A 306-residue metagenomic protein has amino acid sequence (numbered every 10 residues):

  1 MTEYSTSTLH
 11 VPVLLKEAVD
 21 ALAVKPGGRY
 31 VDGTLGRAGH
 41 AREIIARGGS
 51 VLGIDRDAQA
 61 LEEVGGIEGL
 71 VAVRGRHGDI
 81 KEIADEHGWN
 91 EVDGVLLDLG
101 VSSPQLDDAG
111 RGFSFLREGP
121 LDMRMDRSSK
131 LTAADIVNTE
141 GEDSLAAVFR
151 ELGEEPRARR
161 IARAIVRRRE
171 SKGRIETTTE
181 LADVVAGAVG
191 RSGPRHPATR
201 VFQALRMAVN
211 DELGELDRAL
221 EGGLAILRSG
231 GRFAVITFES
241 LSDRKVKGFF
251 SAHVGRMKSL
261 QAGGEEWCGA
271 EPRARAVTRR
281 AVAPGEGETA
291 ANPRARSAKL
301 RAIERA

Functional and structural regions predicted by a protein language model:
M1-A306: S-adenosyl-L-methionine-dependent methyltransferase catalytic core, i.e., the SAM/SAH-binding region
